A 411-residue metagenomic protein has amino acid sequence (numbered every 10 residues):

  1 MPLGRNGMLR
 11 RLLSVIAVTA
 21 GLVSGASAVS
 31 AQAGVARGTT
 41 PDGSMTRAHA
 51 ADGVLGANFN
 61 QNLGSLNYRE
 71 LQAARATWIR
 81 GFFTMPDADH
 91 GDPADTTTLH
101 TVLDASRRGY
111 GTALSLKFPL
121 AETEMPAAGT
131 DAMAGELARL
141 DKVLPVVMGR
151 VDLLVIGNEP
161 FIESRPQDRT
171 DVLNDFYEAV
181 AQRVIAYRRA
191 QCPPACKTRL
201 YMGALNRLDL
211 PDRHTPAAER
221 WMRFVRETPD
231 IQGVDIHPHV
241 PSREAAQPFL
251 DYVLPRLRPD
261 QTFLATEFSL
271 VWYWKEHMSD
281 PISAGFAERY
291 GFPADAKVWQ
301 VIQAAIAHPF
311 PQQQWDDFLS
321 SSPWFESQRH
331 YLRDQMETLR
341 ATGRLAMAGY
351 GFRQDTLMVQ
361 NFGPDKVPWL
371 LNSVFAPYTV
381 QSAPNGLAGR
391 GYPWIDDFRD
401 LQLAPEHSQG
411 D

Functional and structural regions predicted by a protein language model:
V15-S24: Bacterial N-terminal signal peptides
G34-T84, A204-L205: Boundary/entry segment of secreted carbohydrate-active catalytic domains
G53-F59, I79-G81, T112-L116, L154-I156 (+4 more regions): Hydrophobic faces of well-ordered beta-strands that scaffold small-molecule active sites in alpha/beta enzyme cores
G64-A105, G109-G111: N-terminal carbohydrate-binding/catalytic regions of secreted carbohydrate-active enzymes
F83-D89, G111-P126, G157-E163, R353-T356: Aromatic-lined carbohydrate-binding surfaces of glycoside hydrolases
P93-A94, E124-I231, P238-P259, V359-G363: Active-site cleft segment of glycoside hydrolase catalytic domains centered on the general acid/base Glu
R189-E337: Extracellular glycoside hydrolase catalytic/binding regions
L270-V271, S279-D411: Substrate-binding cleft of secreted/luminal carbohydrate-active enzymes
